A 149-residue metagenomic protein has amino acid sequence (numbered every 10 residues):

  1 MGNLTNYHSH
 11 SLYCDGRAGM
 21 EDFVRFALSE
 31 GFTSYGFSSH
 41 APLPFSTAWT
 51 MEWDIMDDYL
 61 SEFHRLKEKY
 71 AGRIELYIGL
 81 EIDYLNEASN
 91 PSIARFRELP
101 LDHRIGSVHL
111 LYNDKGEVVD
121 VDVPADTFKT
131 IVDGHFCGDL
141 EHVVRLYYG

Functional and structural regions predicted by a protein language model:
M1-N86, F96: An N-terminally biased module of ancient metal coordination in phosphate/nucleic-acid-related enzymes
M56-G149: Extended substrate/RNA-proximal surfaces in nucleic-acid metabolism proteins
